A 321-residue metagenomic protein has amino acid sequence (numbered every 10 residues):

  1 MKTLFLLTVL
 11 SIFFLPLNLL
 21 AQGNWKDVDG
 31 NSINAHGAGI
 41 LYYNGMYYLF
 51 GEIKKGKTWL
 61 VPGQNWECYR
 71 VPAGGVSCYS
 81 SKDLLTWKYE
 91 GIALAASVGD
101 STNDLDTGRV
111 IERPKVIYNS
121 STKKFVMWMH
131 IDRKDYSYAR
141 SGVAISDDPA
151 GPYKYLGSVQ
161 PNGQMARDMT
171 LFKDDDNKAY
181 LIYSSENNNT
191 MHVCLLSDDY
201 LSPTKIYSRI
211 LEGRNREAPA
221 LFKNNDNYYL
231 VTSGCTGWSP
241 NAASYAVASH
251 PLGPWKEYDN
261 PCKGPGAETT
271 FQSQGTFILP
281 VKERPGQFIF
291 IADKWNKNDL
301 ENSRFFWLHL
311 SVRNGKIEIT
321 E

Functional and structural regions predicted by a protein language model:
M1-Q22: Bacterial Sec-dependent N-terminal signal peptides
L20-E321: Carbohydrate-active catalytic/glycan-binding domains of CAZyme proteins, especially the secreted or lumenal ectodomains
